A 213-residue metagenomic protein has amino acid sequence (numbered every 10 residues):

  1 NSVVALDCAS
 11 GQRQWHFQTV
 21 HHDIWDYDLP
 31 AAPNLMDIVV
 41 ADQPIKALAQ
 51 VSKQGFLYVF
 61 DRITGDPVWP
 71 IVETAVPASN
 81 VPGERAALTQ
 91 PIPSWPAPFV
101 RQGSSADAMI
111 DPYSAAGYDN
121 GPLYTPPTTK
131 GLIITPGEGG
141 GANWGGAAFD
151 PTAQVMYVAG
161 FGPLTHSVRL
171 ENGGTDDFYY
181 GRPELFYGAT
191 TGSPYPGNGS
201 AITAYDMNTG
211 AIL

Functional and structural regions predicted by a protein language model:
N1-L213: Beta-sheet-rich non-transmembrane sensory/scaffold domains
